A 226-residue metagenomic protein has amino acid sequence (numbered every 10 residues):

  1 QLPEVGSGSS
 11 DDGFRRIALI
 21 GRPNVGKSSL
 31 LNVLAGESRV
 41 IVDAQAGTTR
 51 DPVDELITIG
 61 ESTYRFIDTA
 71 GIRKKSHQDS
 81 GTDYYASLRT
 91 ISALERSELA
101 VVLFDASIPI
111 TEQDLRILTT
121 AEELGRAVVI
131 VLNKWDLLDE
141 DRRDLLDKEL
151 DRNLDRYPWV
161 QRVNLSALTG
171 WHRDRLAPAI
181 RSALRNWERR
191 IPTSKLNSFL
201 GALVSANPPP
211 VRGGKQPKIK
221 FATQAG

Functional and structural regions predicted by a protein language model:
Q1-I67, I72-L88, S92, R96-V102 (+1 more regions): C-terminal-of-GTPase-core extension/linker across diverse P-loop GTPases
